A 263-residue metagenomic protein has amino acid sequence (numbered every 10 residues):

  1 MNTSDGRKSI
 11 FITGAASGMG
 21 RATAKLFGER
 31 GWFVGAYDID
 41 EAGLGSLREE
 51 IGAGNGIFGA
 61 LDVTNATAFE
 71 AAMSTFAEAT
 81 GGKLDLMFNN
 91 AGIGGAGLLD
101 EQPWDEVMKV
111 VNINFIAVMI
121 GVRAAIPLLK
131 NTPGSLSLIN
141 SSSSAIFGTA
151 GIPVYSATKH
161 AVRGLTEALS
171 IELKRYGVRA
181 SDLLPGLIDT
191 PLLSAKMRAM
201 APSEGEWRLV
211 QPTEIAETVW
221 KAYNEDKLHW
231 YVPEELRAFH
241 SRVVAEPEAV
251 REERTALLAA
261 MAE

Functional and structural regions predicted by a protein language model:
A16-S17: Conserved glycine-rich cofactor-binding loop
R30-S46: Conserved glycine-rich Rossmann-like NAD(P)H-binding loop of the short-chain dehydrogenase/reductase
E41-A42, A60-A71, W104: The beta1-alpha1 cofactor-binding region of Rossmann-like NAD(H)/NADP(H)-dependent oxidoreductases
L98-L99, P103-V111: Substrate-binding pocket helix/loop in short-chain dehydrogenase/reductase
V122, T158: Active-site helix of classical SDR
S142: Residue(s) in the substrate-gating loop at a strand-loop-helix junction that position the organic substrate next
A201, G205-E263: C-terminal tail/cap regions
